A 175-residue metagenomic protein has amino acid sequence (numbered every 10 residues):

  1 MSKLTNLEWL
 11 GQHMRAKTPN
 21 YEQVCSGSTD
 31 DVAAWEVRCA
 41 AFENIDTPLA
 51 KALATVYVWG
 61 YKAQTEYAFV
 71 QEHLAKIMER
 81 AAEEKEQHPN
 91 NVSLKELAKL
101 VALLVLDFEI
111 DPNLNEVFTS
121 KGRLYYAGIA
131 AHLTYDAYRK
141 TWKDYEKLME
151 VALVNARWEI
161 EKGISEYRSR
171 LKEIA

Functional and structural regions predicted by a protein language model:
M1-K99, D107-E109, E116, S120-A137 (+1 more regions): N-terminal interaction/assembly modules
